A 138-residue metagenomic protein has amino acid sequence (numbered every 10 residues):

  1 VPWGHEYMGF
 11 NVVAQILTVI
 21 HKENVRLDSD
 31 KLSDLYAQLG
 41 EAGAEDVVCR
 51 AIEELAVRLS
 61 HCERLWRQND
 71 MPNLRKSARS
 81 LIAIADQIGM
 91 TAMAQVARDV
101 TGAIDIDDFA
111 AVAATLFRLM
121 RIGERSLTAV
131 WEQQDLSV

Functional and structural regions predicted by a protein language model:
P2-K76, S80-V138: Two-component system phosphorelay core
